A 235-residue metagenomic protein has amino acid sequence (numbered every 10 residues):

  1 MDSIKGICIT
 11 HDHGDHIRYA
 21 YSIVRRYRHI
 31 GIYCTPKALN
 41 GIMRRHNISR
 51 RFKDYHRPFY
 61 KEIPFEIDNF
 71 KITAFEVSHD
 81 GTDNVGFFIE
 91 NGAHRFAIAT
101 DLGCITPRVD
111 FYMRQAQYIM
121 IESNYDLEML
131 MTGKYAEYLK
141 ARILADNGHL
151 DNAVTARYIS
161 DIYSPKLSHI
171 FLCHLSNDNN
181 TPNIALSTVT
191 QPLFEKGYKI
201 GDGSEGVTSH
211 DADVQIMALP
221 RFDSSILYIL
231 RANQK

Functional and structural regions predicted by a protein language model:
M1-A38: Active-site metal-binding motif and surrounding structural segment of the metallo-beta-lactamase
I4, K53, A116-Q117: Short, well-ordered alpha-helix to beta-strand connector turns
I4-D12, Y33-T35, A97-D101, M120-E122 (+2 more regions): Active-site neighborhood of phospho(di)ester-bond hydrolases with catalytic His/Asp-centered motifs
H13-I17, N40-G41, G81-T82, I105-P107 (+2 more regions): Active-site environment of divalent metal-dependent phosphoester hydrolases
R18-R28, R44-H46, N180-S187: Metal-dependent catalytic neighborhoods of phosphoester/phosphodiester hydrolases
H56-Y60, A218: Short acidic-hydrophobic, aromatic-tinged amphipathic segments that line or gate anion-handling sites
Y60-Y118, D223, L227-K235: Core dinuclear metal-dependent hydrolase active-site scaffold
P107-A218: Cap/insert and terminal regions of metallo-dependent hydrolase folds
